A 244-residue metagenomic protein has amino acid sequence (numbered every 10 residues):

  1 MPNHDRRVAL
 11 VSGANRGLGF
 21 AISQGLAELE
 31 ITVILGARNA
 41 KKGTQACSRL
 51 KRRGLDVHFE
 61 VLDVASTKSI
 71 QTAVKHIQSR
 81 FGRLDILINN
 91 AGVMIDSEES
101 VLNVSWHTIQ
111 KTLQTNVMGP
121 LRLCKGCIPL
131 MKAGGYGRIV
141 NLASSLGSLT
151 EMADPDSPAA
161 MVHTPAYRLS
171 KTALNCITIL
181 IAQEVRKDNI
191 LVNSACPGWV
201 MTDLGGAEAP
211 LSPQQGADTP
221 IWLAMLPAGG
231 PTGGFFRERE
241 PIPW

Functional and structural regions predicted by a protein language model:
P2-I34: Canonical Rossmann dinucleotide-binding motif of NAD(H)/NADP(H)-dependent dehydrogenases/reductases, specifically
L29-Q45: Conserved glycine-rich Rossmann-like NAD(P)H-binding loop of the short-chain dehydrogenase/reductase
A40-K41, V61-T72, W106: The beta1-alpha1 cofactor-binding region of Rossmann-like NAD(H)/NADP(H)-dependent oxidoreductases
L55-D56, H76-N89, I95-S97, S105: A glycine-rich helix->loop->beta "capping" turn within Rossmann-like NAD(P)(H)-dependent oxidoreductase domains
I88, L123-C127, M131, I177-T178 (+1 more regions): Hydrophobic positions on the long internal alpha-helix of Rossmann-like NAD(P)-dependent oxidoreductase domains
V93, S100-L113, K132, Y136-R186: Catalytic loop of short-chain dehydrogenase/reductase
T172, L180, K187, S194-A195 (+1 more regions): C-terminal helical subdomain
